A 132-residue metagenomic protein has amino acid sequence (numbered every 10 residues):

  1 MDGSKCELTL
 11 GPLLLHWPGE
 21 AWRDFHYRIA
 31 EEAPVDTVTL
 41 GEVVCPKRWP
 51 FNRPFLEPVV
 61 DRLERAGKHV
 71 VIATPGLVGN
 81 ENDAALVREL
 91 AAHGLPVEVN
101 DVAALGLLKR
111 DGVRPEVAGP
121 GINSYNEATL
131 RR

Functional and structural regions predicted by a protein language model:
M1-R132: Non-catalytic helical/linker scaffolds that mediate oligomerization, partner binding, and domain coupling around large
